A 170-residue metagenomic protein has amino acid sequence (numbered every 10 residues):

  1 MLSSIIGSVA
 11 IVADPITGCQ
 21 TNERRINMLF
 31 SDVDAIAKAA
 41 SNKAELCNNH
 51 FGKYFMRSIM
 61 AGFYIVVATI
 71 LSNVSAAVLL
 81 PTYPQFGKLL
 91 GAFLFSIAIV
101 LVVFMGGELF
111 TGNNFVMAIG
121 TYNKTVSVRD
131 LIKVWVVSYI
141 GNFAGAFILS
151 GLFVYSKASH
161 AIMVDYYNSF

Functional and structural regions predicted by a protein language model:
G7-N27: Short, Lys/Arg-enriched N-terminal segments with co-localized hydrophobic residues within the first ~10-30 amino acids
I26-F170: Alpha-helical transmembrane segments and their helix-helix packing motifs
